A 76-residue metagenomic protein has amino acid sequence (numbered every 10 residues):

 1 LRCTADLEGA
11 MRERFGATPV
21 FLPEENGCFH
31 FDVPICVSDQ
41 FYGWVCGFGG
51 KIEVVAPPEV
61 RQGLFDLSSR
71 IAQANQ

Functional and structural regions predicted by a protein language model:
L1-Q76: Polybasic (Lys/Arg-rich)
